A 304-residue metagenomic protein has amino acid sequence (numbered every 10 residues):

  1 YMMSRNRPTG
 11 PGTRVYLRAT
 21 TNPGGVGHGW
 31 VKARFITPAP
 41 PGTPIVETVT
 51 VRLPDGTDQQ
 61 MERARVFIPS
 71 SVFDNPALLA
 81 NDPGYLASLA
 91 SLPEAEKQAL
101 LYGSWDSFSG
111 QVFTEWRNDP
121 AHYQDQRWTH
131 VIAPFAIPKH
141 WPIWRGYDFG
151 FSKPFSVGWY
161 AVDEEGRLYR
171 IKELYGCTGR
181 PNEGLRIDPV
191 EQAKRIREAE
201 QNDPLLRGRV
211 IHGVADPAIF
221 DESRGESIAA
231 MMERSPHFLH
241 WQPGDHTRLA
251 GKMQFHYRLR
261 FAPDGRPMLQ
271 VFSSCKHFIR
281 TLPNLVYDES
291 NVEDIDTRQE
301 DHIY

Functional and structural regions predicted by a protein language model:
M2-N75: ASCE P-loop NTPase helicase motor core
H28-A33, L78-G84, V112-F113, F155-G158 (+1 more regions): A short secondary-structure junction signal
N75-Y147: ATPase catalytic-site recognition across NTP-hydrolyzing enzymes
A77-L78, S109-G110, Y123, K153-F155 (+2 more regions): Short acidic/glycine-rich loop or secondary-structure boundary segments that cap or lie
A133-R180: Acidic, glycine-rich loop-and-beta core segments that form the ion-binding/anion-interacting portion of active sites
G158, G166-I295: Mg2+-dependent endonuclease catalytic cores in nucleic-acid-processing enzymes, primarily RNase H-like
D296-Y304: Charge-patterned, long linear interaction tracts outside catalytic cores
